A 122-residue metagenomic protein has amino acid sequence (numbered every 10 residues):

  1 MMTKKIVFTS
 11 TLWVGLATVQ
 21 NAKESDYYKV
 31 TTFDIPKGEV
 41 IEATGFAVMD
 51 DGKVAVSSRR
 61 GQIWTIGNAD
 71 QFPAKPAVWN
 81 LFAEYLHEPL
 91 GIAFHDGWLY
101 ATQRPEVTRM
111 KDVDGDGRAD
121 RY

Functional and structural regions predicted by a protein language model:
M1-M2, D112: Short intrinsically disordered, low-complexity coil segments enriched in acidic
T3-T9: Sec-dependent signal peptide recognition, specifically the positively charged N-region followed immediately by
S10-Q20: Hydrophobic h-region of N-terminal signal peptides that target proteins for export in Gram-negative bacteria
N21-Y122: Beta-propeller domains with acidic blade repeats across secreted/periplasmic ectodomains and cytosolic WD/CNH propellers
